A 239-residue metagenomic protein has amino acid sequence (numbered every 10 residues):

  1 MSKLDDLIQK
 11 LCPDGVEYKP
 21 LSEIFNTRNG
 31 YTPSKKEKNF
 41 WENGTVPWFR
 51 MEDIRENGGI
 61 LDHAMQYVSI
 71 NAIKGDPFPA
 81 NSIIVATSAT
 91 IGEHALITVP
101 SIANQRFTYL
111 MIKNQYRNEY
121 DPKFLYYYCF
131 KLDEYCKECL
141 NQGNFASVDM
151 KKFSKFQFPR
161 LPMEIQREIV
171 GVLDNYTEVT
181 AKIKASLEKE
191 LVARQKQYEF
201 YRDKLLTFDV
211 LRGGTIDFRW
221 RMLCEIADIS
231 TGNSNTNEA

Functional and structural regions predicted by a protein language model:
D6-P13, K35-K38, N144-F145, S154-R160 (+2 more regions): Short, recurring structural edge motifs at helix starts
I8-Y31, G213-N233: Non-catalytic DNA-recognition/assembly elements of restriction-modification systems
K10-C12, K35, N71-A72, L96 (+2 more regions): Short, solvent-exposed loop/turn positions at domain surfaces that link secondary-structure elements or cap domain
G15-E17, D121, S154-E199, L206 (+1 more regions): Amphipathic alpha-helical segments
P20-F25, E56, I60, V99-P100 (+2 more regions): Basic, amphipathic alpha-helical recognition segments used for DNA target recognition
S22-F25, K35-S69, C224-S230, S234-A239: DNA target-recognition patches
R50-M51, D62-F130: A short beta-sheet element
